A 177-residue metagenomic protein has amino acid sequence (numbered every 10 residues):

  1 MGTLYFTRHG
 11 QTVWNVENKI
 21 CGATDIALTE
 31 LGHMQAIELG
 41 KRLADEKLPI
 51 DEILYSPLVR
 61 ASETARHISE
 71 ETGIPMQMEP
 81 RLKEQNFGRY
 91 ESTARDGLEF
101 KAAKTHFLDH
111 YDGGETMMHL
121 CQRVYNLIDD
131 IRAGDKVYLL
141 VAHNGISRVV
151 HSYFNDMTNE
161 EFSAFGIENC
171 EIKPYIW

Functional and structural regions predicted by a protein language model:
M1, I50, G73, D135-V137: A general structural motif
T7, Q11-I74, E115: Active-site-proximal alpha-helix that buttresses catalytic centers in soluble enzyme cores
Q11, V59, L82-K83, G145: Catalytic metal-binding/acid-base residues of hydrolase active sites
V16-K19, A65, G88-S92, Y153: Short aromatic-enriched loop/helix-cap "lid" or pocket-rim segments at secondary-structure transitions that line
Y55-S56, Q122, V141-A142: Short beta-strand scaffold positions
S62, Y125-W177: Active-site-adjacent alpha-helix immediately C-terminal to a catalytic or transition-state-stabilizing loop
E70-Y125: Phosphate-handling substructures
